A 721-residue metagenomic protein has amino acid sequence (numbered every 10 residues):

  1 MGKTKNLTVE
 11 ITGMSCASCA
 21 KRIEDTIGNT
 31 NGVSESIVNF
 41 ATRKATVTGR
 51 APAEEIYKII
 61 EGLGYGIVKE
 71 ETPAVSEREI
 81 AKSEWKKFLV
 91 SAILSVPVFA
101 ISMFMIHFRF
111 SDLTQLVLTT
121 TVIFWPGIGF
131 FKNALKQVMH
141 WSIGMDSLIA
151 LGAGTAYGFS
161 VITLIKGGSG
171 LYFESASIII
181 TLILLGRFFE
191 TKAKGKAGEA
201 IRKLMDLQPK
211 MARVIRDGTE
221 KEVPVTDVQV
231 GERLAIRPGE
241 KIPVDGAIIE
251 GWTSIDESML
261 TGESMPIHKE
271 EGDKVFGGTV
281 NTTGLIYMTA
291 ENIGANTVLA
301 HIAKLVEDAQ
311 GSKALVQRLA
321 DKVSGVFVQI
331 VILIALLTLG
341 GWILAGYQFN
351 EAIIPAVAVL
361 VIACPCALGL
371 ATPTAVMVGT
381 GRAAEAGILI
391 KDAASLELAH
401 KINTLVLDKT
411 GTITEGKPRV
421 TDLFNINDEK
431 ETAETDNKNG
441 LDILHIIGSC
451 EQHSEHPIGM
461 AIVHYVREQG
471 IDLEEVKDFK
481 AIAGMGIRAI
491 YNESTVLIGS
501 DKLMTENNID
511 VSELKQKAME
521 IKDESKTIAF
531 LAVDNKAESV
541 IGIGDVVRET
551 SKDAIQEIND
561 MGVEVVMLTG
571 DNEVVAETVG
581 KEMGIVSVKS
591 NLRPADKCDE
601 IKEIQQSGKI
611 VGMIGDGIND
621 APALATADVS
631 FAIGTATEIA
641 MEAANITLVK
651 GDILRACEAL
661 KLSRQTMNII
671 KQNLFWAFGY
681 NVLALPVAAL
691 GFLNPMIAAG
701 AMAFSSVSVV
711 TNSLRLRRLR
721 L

Functional and structural regions predicted by a protein language model:
M1-T114, F124, K136, K203 (+7 more regions): Flexible metal-binding regulatory segments at protein termini and peripheral loops
G2-T4, K21, S34, D436 (+3 more regions): Conserved ATP-binding TGD loop and adjacent catalytic N/P-domain core of P-type ATPases
E54-V75, E79, F108, D112-Q115 (+9 more regions): Actuator/coupling domain of P-type ATPases
L89-F99, L319-G346, P355-C364, L370-V376 (+1 more regions): Bilayer-spanning, highly hydrophobic alpha-helical transmembrane segments
F104-H107, M139, G158, I162 (+8 more regions): Membrane-embedded alpha-helical bundles of multi-pass transporters
L135-H140, K192-K203, L207, T374-A393 (+1 more regions): Juxtamembrane helix-loop transition segments at the membrane interface in multi-pass membrane proteins
L260, I354, A367-C450, Q605 (+2 more regions): Conserved catalytic phosphorylation-site environment of P-type ATPases
N403-E455, M485-V566, I646, N712-L716: ATP-driven catalytic headpiece of P-type ATPases
